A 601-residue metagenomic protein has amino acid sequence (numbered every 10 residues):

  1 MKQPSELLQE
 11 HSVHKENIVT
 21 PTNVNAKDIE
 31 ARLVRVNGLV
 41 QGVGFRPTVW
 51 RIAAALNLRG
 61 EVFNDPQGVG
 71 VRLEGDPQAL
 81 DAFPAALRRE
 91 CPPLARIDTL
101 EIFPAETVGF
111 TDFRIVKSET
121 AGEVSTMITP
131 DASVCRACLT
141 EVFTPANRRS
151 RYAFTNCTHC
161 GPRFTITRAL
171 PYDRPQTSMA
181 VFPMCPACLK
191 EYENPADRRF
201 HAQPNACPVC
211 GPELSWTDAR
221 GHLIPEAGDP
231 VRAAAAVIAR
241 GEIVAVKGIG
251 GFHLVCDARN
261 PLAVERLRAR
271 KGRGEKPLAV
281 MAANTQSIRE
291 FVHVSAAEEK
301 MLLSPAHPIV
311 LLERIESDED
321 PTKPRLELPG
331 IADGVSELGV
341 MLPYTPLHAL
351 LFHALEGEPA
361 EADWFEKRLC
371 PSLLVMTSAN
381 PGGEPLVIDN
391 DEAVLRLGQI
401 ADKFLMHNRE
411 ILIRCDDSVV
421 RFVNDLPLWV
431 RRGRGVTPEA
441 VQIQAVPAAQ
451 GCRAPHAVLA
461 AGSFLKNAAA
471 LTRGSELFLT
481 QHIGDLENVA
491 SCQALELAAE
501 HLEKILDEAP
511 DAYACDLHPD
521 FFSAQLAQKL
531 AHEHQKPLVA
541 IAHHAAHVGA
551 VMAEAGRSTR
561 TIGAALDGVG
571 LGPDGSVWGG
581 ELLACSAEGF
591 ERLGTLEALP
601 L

Functional and structural regions predicted by a protein language model:
K2-P204, P208-S215, E226: Intrinsically disordered, low-complexity, mixed-charge
G42, P455-S463, I562-V569: Two-metal-ion RNase H-like nuclease active-site motif
L58, E508, K536: Short glycine/serine/threonine/alanine-rich loop segments
V116-A514, H518-E533, S576-G579: Active-site-adjacent structural elements in enzyme catalytic cores
V246, A498, L526-A527, L538 (+3 more regions): Extended, hydrophobic alpha-helical segments in both membrane/secreted and soluble proteins
D516, Q535-H547: Conserved phosphate-binding/catalytic loops in two-lobed NTP-binding clefts
M552-L601: Active-site histidine-anchored catalytic micro-motif
